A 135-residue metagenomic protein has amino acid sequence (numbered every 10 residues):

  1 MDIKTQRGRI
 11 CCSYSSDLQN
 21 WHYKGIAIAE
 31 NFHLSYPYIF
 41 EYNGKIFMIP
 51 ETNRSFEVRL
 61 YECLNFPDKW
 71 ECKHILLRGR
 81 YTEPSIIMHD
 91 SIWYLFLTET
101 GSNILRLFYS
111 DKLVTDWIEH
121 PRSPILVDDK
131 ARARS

Functional and structural regions predicted by a protein language model:
M1-S135: Carbohydrate-active catalytic/glycan-binding domains of CAZyme proteins, especially the secreted or lumenal ectodomains
